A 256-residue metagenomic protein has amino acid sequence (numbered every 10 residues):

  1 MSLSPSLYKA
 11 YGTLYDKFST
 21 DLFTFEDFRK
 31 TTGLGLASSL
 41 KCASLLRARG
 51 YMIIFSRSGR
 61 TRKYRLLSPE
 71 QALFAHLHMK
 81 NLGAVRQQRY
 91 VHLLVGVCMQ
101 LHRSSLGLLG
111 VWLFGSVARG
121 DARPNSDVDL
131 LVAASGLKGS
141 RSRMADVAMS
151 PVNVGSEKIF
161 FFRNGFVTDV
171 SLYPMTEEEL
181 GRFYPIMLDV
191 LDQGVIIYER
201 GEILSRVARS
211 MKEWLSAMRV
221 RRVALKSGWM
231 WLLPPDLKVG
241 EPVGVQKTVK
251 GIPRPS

Functional and structural regions predicted by a protein language model:
M1-G107, R119-P124, S135-S256: Catalytic core of pol beta-like nucleotidyltransferases
G107-F114: Short acidic amphipathic segments
